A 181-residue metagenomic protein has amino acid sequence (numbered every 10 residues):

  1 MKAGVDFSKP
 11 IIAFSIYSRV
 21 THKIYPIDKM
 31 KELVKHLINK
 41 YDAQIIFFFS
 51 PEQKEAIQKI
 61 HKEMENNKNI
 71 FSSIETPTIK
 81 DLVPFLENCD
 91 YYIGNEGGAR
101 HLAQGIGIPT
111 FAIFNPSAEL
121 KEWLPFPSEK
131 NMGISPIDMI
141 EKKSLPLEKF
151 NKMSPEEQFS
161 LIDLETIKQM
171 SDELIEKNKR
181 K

Functional and structural regions predicted by a protein language model:
M1-I12: Nucleotide-sugar donor-binding and catalytic loop/hinge architecture of NDP-sugar-dependent glycosyltransferases
A13-Y17: Short beta-strands and strand-loop turn motifs
R19-P26: A short, glycine/small-residue-rich beta-strand->loop->alpha-helix junction that serves as a flexible
T21, K54-E55, E119, I140: Flexible, glycine-rich phosphate/dinucleotide-binding loops and adjacent beta-alpha linkers at cofactor/substrate
K29-P116: Donor-binding and catalytic core of enzymes assembling or modifying cell-surface/extracellular glycoconjugates
S72, Q104-K179: Nucleotide-sugar donor-binding patch of glycosyltransferase catalytic domains
